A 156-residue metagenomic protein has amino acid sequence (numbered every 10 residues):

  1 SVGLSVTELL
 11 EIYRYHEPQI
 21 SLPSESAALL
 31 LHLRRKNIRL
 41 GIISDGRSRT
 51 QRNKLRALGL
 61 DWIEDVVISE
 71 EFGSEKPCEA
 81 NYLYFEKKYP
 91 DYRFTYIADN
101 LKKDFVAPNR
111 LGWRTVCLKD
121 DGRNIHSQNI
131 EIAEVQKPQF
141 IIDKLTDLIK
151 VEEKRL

Functional and structural regions predicted by a protein language model:
L4-T7, A27, L31-R34, S48-L156: Asp-based, Mg2+/Mn2+-dependent phosphohydrolase catalytic module
L10-G41, E79: Short, acidic loop-to-helix structural element flanking the phosphoryl-transfer center in phosphate-processing enzymes
S44: Conserved phosphate-coupling serine/threonine residues in phosphotransfer and NTP-handling enzymes
